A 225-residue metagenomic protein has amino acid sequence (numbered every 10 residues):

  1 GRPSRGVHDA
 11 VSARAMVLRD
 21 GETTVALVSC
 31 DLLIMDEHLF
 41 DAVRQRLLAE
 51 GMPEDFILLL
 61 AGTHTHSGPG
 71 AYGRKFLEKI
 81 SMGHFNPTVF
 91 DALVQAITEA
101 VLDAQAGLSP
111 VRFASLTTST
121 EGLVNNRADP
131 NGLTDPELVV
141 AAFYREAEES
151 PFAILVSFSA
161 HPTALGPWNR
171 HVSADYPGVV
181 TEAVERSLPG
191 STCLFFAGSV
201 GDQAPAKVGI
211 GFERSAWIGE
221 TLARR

Functional and structural regions predicted by a protein language model:
G1-A61, T65-T221: Conserved beta-alpha junction segments in alpha/beta enzyme cores
